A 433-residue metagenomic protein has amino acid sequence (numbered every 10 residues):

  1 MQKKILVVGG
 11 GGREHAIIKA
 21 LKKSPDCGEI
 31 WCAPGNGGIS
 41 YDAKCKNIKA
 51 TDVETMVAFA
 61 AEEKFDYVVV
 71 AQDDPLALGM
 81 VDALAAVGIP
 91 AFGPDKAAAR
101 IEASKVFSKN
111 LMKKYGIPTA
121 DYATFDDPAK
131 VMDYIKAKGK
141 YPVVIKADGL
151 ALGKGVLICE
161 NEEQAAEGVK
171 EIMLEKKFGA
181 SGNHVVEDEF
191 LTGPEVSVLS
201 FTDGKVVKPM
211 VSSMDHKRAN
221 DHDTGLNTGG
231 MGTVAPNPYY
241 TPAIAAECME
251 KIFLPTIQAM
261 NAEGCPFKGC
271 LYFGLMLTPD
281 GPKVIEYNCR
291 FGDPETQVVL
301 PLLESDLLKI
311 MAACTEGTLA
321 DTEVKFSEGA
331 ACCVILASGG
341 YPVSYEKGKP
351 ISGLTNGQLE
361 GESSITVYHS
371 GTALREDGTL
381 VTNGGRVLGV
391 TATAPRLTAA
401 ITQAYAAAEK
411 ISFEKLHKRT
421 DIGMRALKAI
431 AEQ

Functional and structural regions predicted by a protein language model:
M1-K96: ATP-binding N-terminal substructure of ATP-dependent carboxylate-amine bond-forming enzymes
K23, G38-S40, E62, F92 (+13 more regions): Solvent-exposed alpha-helices and their adjacent loops that cap or buttress functional pockets in soluble metabolic
K46-D52, A123-D127, C159: Short acidic-hydrophobic, aromatic-tinged amphipathic segments that line or gate anion-handling sites
F92-G155: A conserved helix-loop-beta module that forms one wall/lid of the active-site cleft in ATP-utilizing catalytic domains
V156-T296: Internal nucleotide-binding/catalytic subdomain
M249-L271, N288-E362, R375: Active-site "cap" helix and flanking loop/linker of ATP-utilizing ligase/carboxylase catalytic domains
T372-D377, V381-Q433: Generic C-terminus detector
